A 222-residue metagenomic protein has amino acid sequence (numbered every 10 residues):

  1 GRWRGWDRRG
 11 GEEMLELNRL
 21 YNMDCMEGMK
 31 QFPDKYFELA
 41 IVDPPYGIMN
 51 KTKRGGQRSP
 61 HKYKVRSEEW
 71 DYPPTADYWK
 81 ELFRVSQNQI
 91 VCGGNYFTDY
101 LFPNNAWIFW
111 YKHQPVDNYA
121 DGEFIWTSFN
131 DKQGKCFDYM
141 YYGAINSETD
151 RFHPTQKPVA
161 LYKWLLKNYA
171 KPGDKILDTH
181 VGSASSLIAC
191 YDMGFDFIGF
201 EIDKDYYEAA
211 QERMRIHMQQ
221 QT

Functional and structural regions predicted by a protein language model:
G1-L177, S183-T222: Class I S-adenosyl-L-methionine-dependent methyltransferase catalytic core
